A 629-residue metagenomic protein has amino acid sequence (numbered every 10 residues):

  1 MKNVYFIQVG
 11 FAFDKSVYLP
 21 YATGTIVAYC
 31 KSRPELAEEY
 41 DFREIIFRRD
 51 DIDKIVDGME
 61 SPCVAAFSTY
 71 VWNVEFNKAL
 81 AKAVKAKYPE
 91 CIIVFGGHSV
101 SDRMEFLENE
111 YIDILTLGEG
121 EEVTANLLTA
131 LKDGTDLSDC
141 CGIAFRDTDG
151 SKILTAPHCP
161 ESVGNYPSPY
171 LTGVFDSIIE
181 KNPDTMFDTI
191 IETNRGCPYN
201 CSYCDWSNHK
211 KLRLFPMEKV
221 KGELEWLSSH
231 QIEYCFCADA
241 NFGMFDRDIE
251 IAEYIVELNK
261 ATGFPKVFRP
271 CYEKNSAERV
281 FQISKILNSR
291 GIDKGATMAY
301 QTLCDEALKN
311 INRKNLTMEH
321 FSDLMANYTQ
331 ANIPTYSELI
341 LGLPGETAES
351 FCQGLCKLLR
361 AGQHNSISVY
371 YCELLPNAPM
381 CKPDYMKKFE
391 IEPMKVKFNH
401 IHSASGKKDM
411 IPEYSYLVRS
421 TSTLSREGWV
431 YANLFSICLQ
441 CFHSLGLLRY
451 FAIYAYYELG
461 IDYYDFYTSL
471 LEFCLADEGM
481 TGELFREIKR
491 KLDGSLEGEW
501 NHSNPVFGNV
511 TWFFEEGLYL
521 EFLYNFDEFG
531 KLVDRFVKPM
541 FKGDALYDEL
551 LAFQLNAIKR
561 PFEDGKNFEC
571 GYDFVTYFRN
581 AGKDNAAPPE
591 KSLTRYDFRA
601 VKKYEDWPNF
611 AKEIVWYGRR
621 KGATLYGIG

Functional and structural regions predicted by a protein language model:
M1-V4, C140, R146-I190: N-terminal [4Fe-4S]-dependent radical SAM core
K2-F6, K15, T25, L36 (+2 more regions): Radical SAM enzyme core and accessory elements
F11-Y21, T69-V74: A short, glycine/small-residue-rich beta-strand->loop->alpha-helix junction that serves as a flexible
P20-K31: Short catalytic helix/loop segments, enriched in acidic residues and glycine and frequently bearing histidine
C30, L80-V84, L131, I255 (+1 more regions): Hydrophobic positions in alpha-helices of CheY-like receiver
E39-C159: Glycine-rich beta-alpha loop elements in corrinoid/cobalamin-binding modules across cobalamin-dependent enzymes
V64, I92, K221, W226-A238 (+5 more regions): Conserved C-terminal portion of the radical SAM core fold that forms the substrate/S-adenosylmethionine-binding
Y170-Q330, L341: Radical SAM [4Fe-4S] cluster-binding motif and immediate context
